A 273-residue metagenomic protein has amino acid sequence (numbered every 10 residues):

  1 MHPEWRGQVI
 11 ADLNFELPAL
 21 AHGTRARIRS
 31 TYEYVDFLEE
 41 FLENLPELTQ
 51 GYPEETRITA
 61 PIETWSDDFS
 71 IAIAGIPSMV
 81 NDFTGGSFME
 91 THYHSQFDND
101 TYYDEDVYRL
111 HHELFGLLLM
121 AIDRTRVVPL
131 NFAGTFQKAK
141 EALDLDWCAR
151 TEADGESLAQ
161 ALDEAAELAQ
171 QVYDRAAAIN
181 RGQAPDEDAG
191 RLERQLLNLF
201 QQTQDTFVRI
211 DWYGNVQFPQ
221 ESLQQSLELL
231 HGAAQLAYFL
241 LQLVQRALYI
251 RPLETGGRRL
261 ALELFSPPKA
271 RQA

Functional and structural regions predicted by a protein language model:
M1-A273: Secretory-pathway/membrane protein signature
